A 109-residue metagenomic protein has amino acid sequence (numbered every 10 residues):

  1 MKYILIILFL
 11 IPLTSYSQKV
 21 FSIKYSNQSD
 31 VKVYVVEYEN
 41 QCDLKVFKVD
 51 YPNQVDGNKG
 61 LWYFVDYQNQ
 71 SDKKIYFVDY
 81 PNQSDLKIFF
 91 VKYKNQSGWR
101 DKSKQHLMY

Functional and structural regions predicted by a protein language model:
M1-S15: Sec-dependent N-terminal signal peptides
Q18-Y109: Repetitive, compositionally biased segments used for assembly/scaffolding
